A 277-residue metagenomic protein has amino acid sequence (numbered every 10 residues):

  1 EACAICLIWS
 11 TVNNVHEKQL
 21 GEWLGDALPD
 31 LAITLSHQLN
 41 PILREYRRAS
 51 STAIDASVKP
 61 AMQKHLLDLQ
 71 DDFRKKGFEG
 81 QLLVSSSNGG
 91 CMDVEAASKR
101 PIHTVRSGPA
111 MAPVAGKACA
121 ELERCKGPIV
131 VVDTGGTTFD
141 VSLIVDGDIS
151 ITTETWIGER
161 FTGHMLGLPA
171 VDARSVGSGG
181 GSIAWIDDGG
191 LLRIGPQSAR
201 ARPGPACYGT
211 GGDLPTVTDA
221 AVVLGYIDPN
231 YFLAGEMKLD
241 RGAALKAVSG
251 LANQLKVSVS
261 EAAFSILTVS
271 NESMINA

Functional and structural regions predicted by a protein language model:
E1-A277: N-terminally biased helix-coil "hinge/interface" segments that flank
